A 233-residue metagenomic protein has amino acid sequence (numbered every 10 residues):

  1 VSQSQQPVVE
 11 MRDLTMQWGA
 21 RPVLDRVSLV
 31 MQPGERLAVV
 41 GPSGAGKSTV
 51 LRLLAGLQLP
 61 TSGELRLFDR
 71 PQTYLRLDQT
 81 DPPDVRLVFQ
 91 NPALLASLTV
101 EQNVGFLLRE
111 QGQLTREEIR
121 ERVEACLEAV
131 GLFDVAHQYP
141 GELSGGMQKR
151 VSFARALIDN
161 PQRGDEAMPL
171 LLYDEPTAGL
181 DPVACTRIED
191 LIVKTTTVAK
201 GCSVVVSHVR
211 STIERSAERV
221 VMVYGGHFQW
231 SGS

Functional and structural regions predicted by a protein language model:
V40-P42: The feature captures the beta-strand-to-loop junction immediately N-terminal to the Walker
A55: Helix-to-loop junction immediately C-terminal to a conserved catalytic motif
Q72-R86, E110, R116: ABC ATPase NBD coupling module
R116-V135: Conserved ABC ATPase "signature" region
Y139-L143, M147: Conserved ABC ATPase signature
E166, L171-D174: Catalytic Walker B motif of ABC-type/P-loop ATPase nucleotide-binding domains
S207-H208: H-loop/switch region of ABC-family ATPase nucleotide-binding domains
I213-R215: A short, surface-exposed alpha-helical micro-motif characterized by mixed small hydrophobic and charged/polar residues
